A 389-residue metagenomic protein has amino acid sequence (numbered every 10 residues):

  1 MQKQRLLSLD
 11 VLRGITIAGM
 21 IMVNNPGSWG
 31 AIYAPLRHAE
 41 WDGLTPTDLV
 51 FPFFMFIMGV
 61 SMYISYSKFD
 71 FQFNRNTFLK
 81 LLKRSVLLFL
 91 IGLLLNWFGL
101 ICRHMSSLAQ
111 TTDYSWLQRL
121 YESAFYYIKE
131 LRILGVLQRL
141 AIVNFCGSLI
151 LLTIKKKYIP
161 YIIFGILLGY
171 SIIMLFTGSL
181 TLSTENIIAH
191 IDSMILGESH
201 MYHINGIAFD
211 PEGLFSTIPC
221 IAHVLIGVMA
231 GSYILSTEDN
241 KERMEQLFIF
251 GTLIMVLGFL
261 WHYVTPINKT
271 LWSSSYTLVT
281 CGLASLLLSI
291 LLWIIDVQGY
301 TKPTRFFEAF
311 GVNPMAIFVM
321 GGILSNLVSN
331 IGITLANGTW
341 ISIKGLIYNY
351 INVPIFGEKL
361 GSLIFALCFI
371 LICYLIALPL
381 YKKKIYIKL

Functional and structural regions predicted by a protein language model:
M1-L389: Alpha-helical transmembrane segments and their immediate juxtamembrane cytosolic regions
